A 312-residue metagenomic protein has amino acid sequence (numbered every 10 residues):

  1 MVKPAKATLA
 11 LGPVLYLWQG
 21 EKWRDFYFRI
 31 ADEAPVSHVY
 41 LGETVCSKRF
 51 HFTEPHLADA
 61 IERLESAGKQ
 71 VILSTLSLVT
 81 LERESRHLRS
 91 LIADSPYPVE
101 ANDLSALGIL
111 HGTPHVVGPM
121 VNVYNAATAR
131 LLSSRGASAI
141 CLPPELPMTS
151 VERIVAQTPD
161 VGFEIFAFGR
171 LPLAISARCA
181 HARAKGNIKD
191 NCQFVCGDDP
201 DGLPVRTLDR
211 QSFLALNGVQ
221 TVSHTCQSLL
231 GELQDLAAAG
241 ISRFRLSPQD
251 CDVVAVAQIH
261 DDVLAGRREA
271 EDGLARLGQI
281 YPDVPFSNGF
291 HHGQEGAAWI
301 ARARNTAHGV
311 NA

Functional and structural regions predicted by a protein language model:
M1-V123, C141-L142, M148-A312: Active-site pocket-lining/capping segments in soluble small-molecule metabolic enzymes
A137: Residues lining hydrophobic/aromatic ligand-binding pockets adjacent to catalytic sites
